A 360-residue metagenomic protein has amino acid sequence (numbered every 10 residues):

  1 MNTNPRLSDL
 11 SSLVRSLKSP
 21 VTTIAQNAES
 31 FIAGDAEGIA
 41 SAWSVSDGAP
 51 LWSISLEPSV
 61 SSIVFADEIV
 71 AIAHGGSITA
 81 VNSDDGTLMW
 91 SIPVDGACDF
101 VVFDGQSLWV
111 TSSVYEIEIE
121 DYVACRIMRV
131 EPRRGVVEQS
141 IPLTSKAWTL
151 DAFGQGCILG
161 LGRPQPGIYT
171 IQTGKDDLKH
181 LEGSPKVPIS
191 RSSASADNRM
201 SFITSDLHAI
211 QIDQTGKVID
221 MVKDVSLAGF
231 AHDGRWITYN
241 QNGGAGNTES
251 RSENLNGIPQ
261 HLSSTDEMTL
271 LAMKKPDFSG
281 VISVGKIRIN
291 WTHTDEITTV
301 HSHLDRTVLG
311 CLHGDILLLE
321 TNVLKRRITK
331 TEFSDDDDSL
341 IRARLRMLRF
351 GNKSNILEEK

Functional and structural regions predicted by a protein language model:
M1-P20, S46-A49, G285-I287: A short helix->beta-strand "capping" segment at the edge of beta-propeller domains
L13-I39, I54-S61: Beta-strand-rich domains and repeat architectures in extracellular enzymes and scaffolds, especially beta-propellers
K18-A25, E57-D67, V94-Q106, P142-Q155 (+6 more regions): Repeated scaffold domains used in trafficking and secretory/extracellular systems, primarily beta-propellers
D35, I72-A73, I117-A124, R163-P164 (+2 more regions): Short, solvent-exposed loop/turn segments at conserved positions within beta-propeller repeat blades
S41, T79-A80, M128, G167-T170 (+4 more regions): WD40 beta-propeller blade core
S44-G48, N82-G86, E131-R134, I171-K175 (+4 more regions): Short loop/turn segments that connect beta-strands within beta-propeller blades
A49-W52, T87-W90, V136-Q139, D177-K179 (+3 more regions): A structural motif specific to WD40 beta-propellers
T294-K360: Blade-level signature of beta-propeller repeat domains, shared across WD40, Kelch, NHL, RCC1 and BNR/Asp-box propellers
